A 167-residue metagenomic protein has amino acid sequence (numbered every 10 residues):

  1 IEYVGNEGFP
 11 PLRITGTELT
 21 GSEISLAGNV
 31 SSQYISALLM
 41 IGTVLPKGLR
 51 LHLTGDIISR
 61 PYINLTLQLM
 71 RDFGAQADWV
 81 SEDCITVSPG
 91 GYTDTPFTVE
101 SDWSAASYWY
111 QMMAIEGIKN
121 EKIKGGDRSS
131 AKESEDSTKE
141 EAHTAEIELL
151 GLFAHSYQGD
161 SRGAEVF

Functional and structural regions predicted by a protein language model:
I1-F167: Structural preference for solvent-exposed beta-strand-turn elements and adjacent flexible terminal/loop segments within
